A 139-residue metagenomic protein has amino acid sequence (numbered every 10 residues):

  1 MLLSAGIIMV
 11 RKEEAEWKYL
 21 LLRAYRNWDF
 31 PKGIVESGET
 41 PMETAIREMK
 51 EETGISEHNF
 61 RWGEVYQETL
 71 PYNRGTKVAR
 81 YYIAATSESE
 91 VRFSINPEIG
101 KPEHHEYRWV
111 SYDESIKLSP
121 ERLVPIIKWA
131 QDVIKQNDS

Functional and structural regions predicted by a protein language model:
M1-P31: N-terminal strand-loop-strand
F30, P97, E114, D138-S139: Short linear motifs in intrinsically disordered/low-complexity regions
V35-L123: Unchanged
I116-S139: Charged phosphate-binding loop/patch that engages nucleotide di/tri-phosphates or the phosphate backbone of nucleic
